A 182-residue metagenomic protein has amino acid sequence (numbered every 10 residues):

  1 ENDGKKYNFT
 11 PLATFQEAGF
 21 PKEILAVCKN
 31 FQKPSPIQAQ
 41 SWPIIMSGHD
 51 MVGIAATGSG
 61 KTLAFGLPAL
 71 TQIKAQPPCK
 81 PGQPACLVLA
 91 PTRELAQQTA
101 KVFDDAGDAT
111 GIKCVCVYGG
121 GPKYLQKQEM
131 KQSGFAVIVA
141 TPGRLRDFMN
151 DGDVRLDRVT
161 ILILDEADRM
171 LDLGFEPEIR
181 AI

Functional and structural regions predicted by a protein language model:
N2-I182: SF2 DExD/H RNA helicase N-terminal ATP-binding lobe
